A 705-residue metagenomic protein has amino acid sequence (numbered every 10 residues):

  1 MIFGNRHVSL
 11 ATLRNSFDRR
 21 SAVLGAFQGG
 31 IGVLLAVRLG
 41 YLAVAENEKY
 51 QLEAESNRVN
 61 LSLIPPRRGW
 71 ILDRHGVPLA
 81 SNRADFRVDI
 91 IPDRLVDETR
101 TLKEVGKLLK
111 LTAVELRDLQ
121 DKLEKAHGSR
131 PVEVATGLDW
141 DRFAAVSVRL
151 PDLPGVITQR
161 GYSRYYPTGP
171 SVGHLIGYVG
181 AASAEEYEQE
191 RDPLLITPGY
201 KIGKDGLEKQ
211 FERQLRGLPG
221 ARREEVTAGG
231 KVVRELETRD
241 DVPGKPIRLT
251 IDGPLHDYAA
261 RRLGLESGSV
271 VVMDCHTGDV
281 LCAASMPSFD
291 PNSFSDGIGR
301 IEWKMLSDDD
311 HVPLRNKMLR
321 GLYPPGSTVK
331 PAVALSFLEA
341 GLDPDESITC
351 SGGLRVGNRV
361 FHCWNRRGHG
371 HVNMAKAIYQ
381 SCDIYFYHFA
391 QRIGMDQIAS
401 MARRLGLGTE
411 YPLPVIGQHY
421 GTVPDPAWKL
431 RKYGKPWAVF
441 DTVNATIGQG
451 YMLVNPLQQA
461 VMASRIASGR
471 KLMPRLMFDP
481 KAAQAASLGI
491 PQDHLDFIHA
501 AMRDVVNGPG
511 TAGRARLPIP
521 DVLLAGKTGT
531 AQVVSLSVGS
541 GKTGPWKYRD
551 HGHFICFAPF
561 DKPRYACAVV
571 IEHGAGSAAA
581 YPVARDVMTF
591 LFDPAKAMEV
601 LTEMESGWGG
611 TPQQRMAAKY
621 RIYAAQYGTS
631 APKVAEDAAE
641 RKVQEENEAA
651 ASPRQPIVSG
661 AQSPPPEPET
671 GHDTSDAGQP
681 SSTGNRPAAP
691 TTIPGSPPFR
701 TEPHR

Functional and structural regions predicted by a protein language model:
M1-R300, D310, L322, D345-T349 (+7 more regions): Periplasmic/cell-envelope proteins involved in peptidoglycan metabolism and beta-lactam response
I2-A11, V226-T238, H276-T328, A332-V569 (+9 more regions): Beta-lactam-recognizing serine transpeptidase/beta-lactamase-like catalytic domain environment
H573: Periplasmic c-type cytochrome electron-transfer domains
G607-T611: Pro/Ala/Gly-rich low-complexity, hydrophilic intrinsically disordered segments
